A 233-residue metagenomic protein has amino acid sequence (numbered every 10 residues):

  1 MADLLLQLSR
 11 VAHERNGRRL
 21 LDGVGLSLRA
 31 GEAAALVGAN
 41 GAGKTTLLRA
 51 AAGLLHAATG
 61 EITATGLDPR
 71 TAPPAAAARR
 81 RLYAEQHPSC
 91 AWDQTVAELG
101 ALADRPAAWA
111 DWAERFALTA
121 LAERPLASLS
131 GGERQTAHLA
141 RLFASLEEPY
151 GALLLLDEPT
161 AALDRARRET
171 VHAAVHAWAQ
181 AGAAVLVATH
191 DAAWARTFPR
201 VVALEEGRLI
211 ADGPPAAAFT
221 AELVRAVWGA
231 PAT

Functional and structural regions predicted by a protein language model:
L6, L21-G23: Conserved structural motif at the start of ABC-family nucleotide-binding domains
V37-A39: The feature captures the beta-strand-to-loop junction immediately N-terminal to the Walker
A52: Helix-to-loop junction immediately C-terminal to a conserved catalytic motif
G60-D68: Conserved ABC transporter NBD signature motif
D68-L82: ABC ATPase NBD coupling module
A107-A122: Conserved ABC ATPase "signature" region
A152-E158: Catalytic Walker B motif of ABC-type/P-loop ATPase nucleotide-binding domains
F198-P214: H-loop (His-switch) and adjacent beta-strand-loop-beta switch element of ABC-type ATPase nucleotide-binding domains
